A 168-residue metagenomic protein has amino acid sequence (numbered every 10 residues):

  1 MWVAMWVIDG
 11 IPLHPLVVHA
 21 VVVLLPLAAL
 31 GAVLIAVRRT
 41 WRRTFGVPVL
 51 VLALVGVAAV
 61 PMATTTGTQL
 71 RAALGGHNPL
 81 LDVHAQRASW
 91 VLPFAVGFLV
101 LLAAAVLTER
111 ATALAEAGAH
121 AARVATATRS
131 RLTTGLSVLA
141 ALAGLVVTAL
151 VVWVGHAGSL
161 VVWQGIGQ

Functional and structural regions predicted by a protein language model:
W2-Q168: Polytopic transmembrane helical bundles with strong interfacial aromatic enrichment
